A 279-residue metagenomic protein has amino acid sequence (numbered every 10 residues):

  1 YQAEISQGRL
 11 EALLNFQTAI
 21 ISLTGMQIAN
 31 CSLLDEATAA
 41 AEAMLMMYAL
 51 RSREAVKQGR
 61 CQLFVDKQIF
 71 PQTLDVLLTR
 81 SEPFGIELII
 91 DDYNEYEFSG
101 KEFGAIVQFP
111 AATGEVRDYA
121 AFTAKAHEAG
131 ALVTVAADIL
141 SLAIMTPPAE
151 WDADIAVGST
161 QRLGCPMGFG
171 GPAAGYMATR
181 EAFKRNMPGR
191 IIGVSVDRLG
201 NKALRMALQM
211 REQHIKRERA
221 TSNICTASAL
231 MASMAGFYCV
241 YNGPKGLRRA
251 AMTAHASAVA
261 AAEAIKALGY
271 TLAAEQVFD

Functional and structural regions predicted by a protein language model:
Y1-A3, I21-M26, K57-R60, L88 (+4 more regions): Gly-rich Lys/Arg/Thr-decorated short loops/hinges at beta-loop-alpha junctions or inter-strand turns that position
Y1-A39: Conserved N-terminal alpha-helix of the aminotransferase class I/II PLP-enzyme fold
G8-I21, A149-A153, K202-R211: Acidic-glycine-rich active-site phosphate/pyrophosphate-binding loop
T18, T38-M46, S233-F237: Contiguous, well-ordered alpha-helical segments that form the cores/surfaces of helical PPI scaffolds
N30, I90, V135, A274-E275: A structural preference for short, hydrophobic beta-strand core positions in alpha/beta folds
T38-N201, G269: Conserved PLP-enzyme active-site core in the AAT-like
L163-V277: Active-site C-terminal subdomain of aminotransferase-like
